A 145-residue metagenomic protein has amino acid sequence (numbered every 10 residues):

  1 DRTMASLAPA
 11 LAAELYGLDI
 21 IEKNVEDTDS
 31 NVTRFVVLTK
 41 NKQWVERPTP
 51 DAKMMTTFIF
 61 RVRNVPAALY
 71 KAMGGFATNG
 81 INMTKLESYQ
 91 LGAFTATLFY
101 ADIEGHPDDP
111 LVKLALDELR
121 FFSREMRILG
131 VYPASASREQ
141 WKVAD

Functional and structural regions predicted by a protein language model:
D1-D145: Domain-level signature for soluble enzymes in the chorismate/prephenate branch of the shikimate pathway
